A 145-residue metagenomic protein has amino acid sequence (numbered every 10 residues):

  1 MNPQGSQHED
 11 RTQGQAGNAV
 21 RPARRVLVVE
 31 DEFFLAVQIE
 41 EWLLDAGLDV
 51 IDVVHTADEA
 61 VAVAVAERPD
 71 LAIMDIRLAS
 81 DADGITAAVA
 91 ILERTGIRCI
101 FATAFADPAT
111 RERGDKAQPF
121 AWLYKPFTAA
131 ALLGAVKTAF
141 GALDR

Functional and structural regions predicted by a protein language model:
M1-L27, A130-R145: Non-catalytic signal-transmission and effector/linker regions of two-component phosphorelay proteins
E30: Conserved acidic carboxylate
F33-D52: Two-component/phosphorelay signaling modules centered on CheY-like receiver
E40, V53-L71: Acidic, metal-coordinating helix/loop segments flanking the phosphotransfer/catalytic sites of two-component signaling
D75-I76: Active-site residues of response regulator receiver
I85-I97: Short amphipathic alpha-helix used as the core "switch/output" element in two-component signaling
A102-T103: Hydrophobic/aromatic residues positioned on beta-strands within the core alpha/beta folds
G114-L123: As written
